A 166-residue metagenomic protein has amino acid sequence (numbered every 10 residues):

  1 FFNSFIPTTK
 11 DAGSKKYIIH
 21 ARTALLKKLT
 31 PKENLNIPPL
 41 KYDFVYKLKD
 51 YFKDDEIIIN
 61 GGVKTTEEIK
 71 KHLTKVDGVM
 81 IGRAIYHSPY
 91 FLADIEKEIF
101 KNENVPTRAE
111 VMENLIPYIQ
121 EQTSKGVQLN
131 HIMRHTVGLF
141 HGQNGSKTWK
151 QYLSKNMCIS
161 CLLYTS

Functional and structural regions predicted by a protein language model:
F1-F5, V63-V79: Catalytic cores of alpha/beta
F1-N34, Y42-K53: Alpha/beta enzyme core
Y17, G82, L153: Conserved, mostly hydrophobic/aromatic
E56-E67, R83-I85: Glycine-rich beta-to-alpha transition loops that act as phosphate-gripper elements at the mouths of alpha/beta enzyme
V76-A93: Glycine-rich phosphate-binding active-site loops on the catalytic face of alpha/beta enzymes
N104-I159: C-terminal accessory regions of radical SAM enzymes
Y164-T165: Conserved small/polar residues in nucleotide/adenosyl-binding loops
